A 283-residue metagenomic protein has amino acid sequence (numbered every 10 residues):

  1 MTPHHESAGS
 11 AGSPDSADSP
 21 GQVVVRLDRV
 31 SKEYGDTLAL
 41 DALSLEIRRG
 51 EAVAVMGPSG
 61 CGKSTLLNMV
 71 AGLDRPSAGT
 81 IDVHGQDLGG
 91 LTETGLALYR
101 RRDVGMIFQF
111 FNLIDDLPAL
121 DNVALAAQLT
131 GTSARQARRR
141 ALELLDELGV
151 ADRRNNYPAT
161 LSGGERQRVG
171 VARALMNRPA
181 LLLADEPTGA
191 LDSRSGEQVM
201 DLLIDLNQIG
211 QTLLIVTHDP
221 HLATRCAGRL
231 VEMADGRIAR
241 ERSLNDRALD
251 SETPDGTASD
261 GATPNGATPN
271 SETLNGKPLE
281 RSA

Functional and structural regions predicted by a protein language model:
M1-S31, S243-D260, N265, P269-A283: ABC-family P-loop ATPase nucleotide-binding domain
G21-A227, E232-D235: ABC family nucleotide-binding domain
A234, A239-R242: Short beta-strand in the C-terminal region of the ABC ATPase nucleotide-binding domain
